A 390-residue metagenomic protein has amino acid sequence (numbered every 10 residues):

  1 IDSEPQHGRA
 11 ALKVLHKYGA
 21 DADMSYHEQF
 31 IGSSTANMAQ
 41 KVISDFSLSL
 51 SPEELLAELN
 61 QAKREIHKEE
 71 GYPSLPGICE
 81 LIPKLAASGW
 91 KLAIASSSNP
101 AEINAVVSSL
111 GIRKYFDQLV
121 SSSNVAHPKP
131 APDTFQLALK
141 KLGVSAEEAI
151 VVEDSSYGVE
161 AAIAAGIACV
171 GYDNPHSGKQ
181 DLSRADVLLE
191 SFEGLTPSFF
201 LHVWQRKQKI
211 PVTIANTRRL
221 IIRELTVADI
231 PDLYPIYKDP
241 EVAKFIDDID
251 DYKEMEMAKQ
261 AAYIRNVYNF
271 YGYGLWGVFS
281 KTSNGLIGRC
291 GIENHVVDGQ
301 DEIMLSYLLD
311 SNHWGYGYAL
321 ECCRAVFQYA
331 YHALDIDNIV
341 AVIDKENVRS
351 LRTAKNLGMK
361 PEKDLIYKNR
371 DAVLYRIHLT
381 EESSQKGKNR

Functional and structural regions predicted by a protein language model:
I1-E28: Active-site neighborhood of HAD-like aspartate-dependent phosphohydrolases
V14-L15, S34-L48, V106, L139: Helix-loop "lid/cap" segments that line or gate small-molecule binding pockets
D21, V42-C79, S88-W90: Metal-dependent phosphoesterase signature
A39, L81, K207-N312, A325-Y329 (+3 more regions): GNAT-family acyltransferases
P83-A86, N99-T217, I366, R370 (+1 more regions): Asp-based, Mg2+/Mn2+-dependent phosphohydrolase catalytic module
P132-F135, Y307, G315-H332, V348-N356: Conserved acetyl-CoA-binding loop-helix of GNAT-fold acetyltransferases
E160-A161, L182, G285-L286, E346-E362: Conserved active-site alpha-helix within GNAT-family acetyltransferase domains
Y172-P175, A341-L351: Conserved beta-strand-loop-alpha-helix junction that forms the acyl-donor binding cleft
